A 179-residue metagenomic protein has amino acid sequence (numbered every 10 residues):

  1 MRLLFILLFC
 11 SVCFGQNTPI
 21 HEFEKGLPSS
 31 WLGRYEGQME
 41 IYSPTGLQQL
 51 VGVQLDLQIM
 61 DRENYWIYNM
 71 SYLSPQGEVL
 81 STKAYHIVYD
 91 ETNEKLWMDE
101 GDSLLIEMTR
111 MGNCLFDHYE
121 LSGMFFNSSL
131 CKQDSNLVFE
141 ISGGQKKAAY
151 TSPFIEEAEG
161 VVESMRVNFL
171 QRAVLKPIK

Functional and structural regions predicted by a protein language model:
L3-V12: Sec-dependent N-terminal signal peptides
C13-N17: Boundary at the C-terminal end of the N-terminal hydrophobic targeting segment
T18-H21, E94-K179: Beta-sheet ligand-binding and adhesion/scaffold domains
P19-E36, Q48, L57-D61, S129-D134: N-terminal helix-cap/turn-to-beta initiation motif at the start of protein domains
G33, G37, V53-L55, Y68 (+1 more regions): Hydrophobic residues positioned within well-ordered beta-strands of beta-sheet architectures
E36-Y42, N69-L73, I141-K147: Generic short beta-strand segments
I41-Q48, Q76, A148-E159: Flexible, membrane-facing loop/turn or short amphipathic-helix motifs that contact lipid bilayers or gate lipid-binding
L50-E91: N-terminal glycine/threonine-rich, aromatic-flanked beta-hairpin/loop signature
